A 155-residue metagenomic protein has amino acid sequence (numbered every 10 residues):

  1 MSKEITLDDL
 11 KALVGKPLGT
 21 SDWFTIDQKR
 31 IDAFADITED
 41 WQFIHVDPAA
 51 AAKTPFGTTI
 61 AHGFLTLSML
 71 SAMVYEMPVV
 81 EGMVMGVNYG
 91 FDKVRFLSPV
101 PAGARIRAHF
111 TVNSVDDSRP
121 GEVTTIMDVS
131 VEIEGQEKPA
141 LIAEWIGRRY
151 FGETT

Functional and structural regions predicted by a protein language model:
M1-L13, P99-T155: HotDog/MaoC-like acyl-thioester-processing domains
S2-A61: Catalytic strand-loop segment that frames the active site of acyl-thioester-processing enzymes
G19, W23-T25, R95, I146-R148: Generic structural detector for well-ordered beta-strands
T20-D22, R30, M83-D92, I106 (+1 more regions): A generic structural signal for short beta-strands and their flanking turns/coil linkers
D32-A35, L67-S71: Predominant activation on well-ordered alpha-helical scaffold segments within soluble catalytic domains
T54-T58, S68-T111: Hydrophobic beta-strand-centered segment that forms part of the acyl-chain substrate-binding groove
H62-T66: A solvent-exposed, acidic/Ser-Thr-rich amphipathic alpha-helical stretch
